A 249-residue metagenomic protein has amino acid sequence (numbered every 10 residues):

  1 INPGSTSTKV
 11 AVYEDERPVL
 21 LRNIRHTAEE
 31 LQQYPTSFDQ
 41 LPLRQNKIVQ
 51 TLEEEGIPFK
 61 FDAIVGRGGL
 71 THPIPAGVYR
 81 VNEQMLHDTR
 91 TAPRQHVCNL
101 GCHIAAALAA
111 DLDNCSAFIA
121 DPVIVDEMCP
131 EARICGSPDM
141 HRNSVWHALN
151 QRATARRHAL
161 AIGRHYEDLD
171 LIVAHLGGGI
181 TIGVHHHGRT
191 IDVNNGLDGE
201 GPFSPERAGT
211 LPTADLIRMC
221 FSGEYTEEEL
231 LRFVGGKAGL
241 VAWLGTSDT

Functional and structural regions predicted by a protein language model:
I1-D39: Short glycine-rich, Thr/Ser-proximal phosphate-binding strand/loop in the N-terminal lobe of ATP-dependent enzymes
Y13-P18, G77-D88, N114, R133-P138 (+1 more regions): A glycine- and small-aliphatic-rich helix-loop capping segment at beta-alpha/alpha-beta transitions that lines
L52-V97, I124-C135: Short beta-strand-loop/turn "lid" adjacent to the catalytic site in phosphate-handling enzymes
A63-G66, S116-P122, I172-A174, D192-N194: General beta-strand structural signal in soluble alpha/beta enzymes
P93-T154: Gly/Ser/Thr-rich active-site cleft segment
A132-S222: Glycine-rich phosphate-binding loop of actin/hexokinase-like ATP-binding domains
S222-T249: A mobile "lid/hinge" subdomain adjacent to the ATP/sugar-phosphate binding pocket shared across diverse ATP-dependent
